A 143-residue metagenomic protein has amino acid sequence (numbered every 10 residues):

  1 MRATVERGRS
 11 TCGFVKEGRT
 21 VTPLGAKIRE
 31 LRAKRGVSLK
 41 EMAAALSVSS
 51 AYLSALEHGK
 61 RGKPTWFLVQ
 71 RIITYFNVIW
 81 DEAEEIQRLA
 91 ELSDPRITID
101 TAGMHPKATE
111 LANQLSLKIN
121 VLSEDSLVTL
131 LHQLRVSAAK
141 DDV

Functional and structural regions predicted by a protein language model:
R2-K34, T129: A short, Lys/Arg-rich alpha-helix, primarily the initiator
I28, R32, M42-A43, L53-L56: Conserved hydrophobic/aromatic packing and binding residues within compact polymer-binding modules
K34-R35, A45, Y75: Residues within the alpha-helical elements of helix-turn-helix
S47-K63, R71: Recognition helix of helix-turn-helix/homeodomain-like DNA-binding domains that insert into the DNA major groove
F67-E85, E91-L92: DNA major-groove recognition helix of helix-turn-helix/homeodomain DNA-binding modules
E84-L117: Short, charged recognition helix plus adjacent turn of helix-turn-helix-like nucleic-acid-binding domains
N120-V143: Mid-protein regulatory/catalytic core that forms ligand/cofactor-binding pockets and protein-protein interaction
